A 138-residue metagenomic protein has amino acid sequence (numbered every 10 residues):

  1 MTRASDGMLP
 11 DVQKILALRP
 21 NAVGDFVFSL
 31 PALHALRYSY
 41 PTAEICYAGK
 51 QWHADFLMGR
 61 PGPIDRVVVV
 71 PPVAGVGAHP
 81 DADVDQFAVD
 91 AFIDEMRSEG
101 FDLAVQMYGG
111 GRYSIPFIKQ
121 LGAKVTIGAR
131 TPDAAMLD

Functional and structural regions predicted by a protein language model:
M1-D138: Catalytic machinery of carbohydrate-active enzymes, primarily nucleotide-sugar-dependent glycosyltransferases
